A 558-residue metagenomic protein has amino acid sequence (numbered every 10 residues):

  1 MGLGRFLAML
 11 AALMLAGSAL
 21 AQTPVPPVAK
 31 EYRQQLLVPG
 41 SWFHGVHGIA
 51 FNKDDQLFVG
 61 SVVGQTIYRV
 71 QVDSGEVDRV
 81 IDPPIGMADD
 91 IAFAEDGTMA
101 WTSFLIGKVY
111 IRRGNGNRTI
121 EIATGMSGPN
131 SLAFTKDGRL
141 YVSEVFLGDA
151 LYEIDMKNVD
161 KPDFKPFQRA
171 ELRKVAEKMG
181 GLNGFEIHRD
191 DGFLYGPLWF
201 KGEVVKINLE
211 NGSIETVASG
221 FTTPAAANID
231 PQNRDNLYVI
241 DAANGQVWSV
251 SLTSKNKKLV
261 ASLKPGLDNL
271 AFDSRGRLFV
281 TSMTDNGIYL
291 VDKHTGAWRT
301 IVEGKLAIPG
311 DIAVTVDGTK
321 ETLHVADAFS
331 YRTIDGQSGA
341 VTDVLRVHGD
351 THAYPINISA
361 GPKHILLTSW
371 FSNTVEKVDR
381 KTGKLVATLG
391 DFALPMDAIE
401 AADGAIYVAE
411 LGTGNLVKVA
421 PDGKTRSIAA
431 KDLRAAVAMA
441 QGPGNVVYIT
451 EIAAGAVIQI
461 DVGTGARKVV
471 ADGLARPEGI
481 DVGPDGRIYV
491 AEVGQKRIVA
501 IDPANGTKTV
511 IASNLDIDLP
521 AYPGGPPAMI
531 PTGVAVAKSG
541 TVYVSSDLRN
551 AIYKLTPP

Functional and structural regions predicted by a protein language model:
T23-F43, R169-A170: A short helix->beta-strand "capping" segment at the edge of beta-propeller domains
Q35-L36, K165-K174, L345-D350, T509-P526: Surface-exposed loop and turn segments in beta-propeller and other repeat-based domains that flank or scaffold
V38-T66, S546-A551: Beta-strand-rich domains and repeat architectures in extracellular enzymes and scaffolds, especially beta-propellers
G40-D54, P84-M99, K108, G125-G148 (+12 more regions): Beta-rich, blade/repeat-based domains predominating in secreted/periplasmic proteins but also intracellular
V62, F104-L105, V145-F146, W199 (+12 more regions): Short loop/turn segments immediately following the C-termini of beta-strands
Q65-I67, G107-Y110, G148-L151, G202-V204 (+8 more regions): Structural signal for beta-propeller blades
Q71-G75, R112-N117, D155-D160, F167-Q168 (+9 more regions): Short loop/turn segments that connect beta-strands within beta-propeller blades
P527-P558: Blade-level signature of beta-propeller repeat domains, shared across WD40, Kelch, NHL, RCC1 and BNR/Asp-box propellers
